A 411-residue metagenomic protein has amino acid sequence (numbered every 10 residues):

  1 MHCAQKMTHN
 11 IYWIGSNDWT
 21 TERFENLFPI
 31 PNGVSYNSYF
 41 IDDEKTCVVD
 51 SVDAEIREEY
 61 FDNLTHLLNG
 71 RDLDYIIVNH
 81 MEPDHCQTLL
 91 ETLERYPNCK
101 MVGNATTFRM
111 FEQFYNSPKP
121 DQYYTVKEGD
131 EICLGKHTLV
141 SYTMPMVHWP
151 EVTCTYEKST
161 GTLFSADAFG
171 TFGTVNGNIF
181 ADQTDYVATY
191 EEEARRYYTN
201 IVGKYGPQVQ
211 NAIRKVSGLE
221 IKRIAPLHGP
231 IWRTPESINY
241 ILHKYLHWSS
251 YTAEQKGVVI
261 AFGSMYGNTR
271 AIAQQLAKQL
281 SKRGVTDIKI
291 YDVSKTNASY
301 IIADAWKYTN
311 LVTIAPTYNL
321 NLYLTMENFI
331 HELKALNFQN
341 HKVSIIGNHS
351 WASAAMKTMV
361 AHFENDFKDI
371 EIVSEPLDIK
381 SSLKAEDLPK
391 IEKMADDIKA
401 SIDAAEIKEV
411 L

Functional and structural regions predicted by a protein language model:
A4-L64, C154-E157, T162-S165, T269: Conserved beta-strand hairpin/beta-sheet module of binuclear metal-dependent hydrolase folds, prominently
Q5-H9, V102-V152, Y205-I213: Metallo-beta-lactamase
E44, E55-V102: Active-site metal-binding motif and surrounding structural segment of the metallo-beta-lactamase
K45-C47, Y75, H137, G161-F164 (+4 more regions): Structural motif
V49-S51, L73-M81, M101-N104, L163-A166 (+1 more regions): Active-site neighborhood of phospho(di)ester-bond hydrolases with catalytic His/Asp-centered motifs
H148-V152, A168-G203, W248-A253: Active-site-proximal loop/helix segment associated with metal-binding centers of metalloenzymes
V175, Y186-I224, G229-I231, Q275-Y291 (+1 more regions): FMN-binding flavodoxin-like domain, especially the glycine-rich phosphate-binding loop
R223-Q255: Terminal amphipathic helices with adjacent charged low-complexity linkers/tails
